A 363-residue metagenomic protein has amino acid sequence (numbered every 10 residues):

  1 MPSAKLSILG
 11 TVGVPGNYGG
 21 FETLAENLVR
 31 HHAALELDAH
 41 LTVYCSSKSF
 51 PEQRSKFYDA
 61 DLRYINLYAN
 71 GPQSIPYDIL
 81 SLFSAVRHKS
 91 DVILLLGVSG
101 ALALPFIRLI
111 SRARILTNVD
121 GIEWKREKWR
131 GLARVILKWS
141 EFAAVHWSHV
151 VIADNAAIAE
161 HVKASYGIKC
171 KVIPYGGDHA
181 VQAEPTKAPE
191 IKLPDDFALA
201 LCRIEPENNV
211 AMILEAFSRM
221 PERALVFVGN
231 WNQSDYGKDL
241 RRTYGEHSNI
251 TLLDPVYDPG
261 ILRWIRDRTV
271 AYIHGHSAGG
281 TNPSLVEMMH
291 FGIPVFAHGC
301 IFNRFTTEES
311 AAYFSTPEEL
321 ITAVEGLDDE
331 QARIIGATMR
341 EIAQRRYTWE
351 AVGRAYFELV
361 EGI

Functional and structural regions predicted by a protein language model:
S7-L9, E190-N208, L214-V228: Conserved donor-binding/catalytic core segment of Leloir-type glycosyltransferases
T11-N17, H31-N70, A157-A159, K163-S165 (+1 more regions): N-terminal strand-loop element at the rim of the active site of nucleotide-sugar-dependent glycosyltransferases
E22-N27, E205-R219, D235-K238: A conserved mid-protein helix/loop that constitutes part of the nucleotide-sugar donor-binding site
Q73-V86, S90-D120, G280: An aromatic- and histidine-rich active-site surface loop
A133-V151: Membrane-proximal helix-turn-helix segments that form the acceptor-binding/catalytic region of lipid-linked
K238-G260: Nucleotide-activated donor-binding/catalytic signature segment of Leloir-type glycosyltransferases, i.e., the conserved
W264-G280, I293: Acidic donor-binding loop of glycosyltransferase active sites
L285, H290-A297: Short hydrophobic beta-strand element within catalytic cores of glycosyltransferases and related nucleotide-activated
